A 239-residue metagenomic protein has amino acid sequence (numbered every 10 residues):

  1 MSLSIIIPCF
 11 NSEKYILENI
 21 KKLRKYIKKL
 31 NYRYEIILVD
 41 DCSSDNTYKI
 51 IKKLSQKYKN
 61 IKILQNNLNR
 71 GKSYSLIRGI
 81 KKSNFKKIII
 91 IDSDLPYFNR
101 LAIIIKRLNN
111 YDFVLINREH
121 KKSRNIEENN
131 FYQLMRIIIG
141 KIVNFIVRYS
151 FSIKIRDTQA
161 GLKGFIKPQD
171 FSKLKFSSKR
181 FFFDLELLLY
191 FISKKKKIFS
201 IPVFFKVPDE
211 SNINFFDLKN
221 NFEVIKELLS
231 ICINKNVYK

Functional and structural regions predicted by a protein language model:
M1, E18, K22, I126-E127 (+2 more regions): Hydrophobic helical membrane-anchoring modules
S2-L3, R24-I37, N46, K59-K62: Short loop->beta transition adjacent to catalytic acidic/histidine clusters or analogous donor-positioning motifs
S12-I27: Short, well-formed alpha-helical segments that are part of the catalytic scaffolds of diverse glycosyltransferases
K14-L17, D45-K53: Acidic helix N-cap motif at the loop->helix transition within catalytic regions of sugar-transfer enzymes
Y34, Y48-K82: Conserved donor nucleotide-binding strand/loop of the catalytic core
D40-K49, L95: A conserved acidic beta->alpha catalytic loop
N66-K82, K87, N99-F181, P208-F215: Acceptor/aglycone-binding surface of glycosyltransferases and processive sugar-polymer synthases
